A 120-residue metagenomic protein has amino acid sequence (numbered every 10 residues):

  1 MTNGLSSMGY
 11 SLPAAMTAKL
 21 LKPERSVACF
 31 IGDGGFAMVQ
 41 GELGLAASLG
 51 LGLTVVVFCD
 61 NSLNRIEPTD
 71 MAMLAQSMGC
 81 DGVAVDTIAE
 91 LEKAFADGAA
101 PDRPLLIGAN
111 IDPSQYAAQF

Functional and structural regions predicted by a protein language model:
M1-F120: Thiamine diphosphate
